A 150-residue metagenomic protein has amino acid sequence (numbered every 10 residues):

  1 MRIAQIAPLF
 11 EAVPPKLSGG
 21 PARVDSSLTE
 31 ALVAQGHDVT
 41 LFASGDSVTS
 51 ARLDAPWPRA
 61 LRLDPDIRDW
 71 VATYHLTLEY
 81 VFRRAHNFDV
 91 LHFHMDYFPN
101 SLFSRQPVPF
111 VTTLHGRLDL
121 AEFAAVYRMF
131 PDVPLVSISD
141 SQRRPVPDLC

Functional and structural regions predicted by a protein language model:
M1-C150: Catalytic cores of nucleotide-sugar-dependent glycosyltransferases that transfer UDP/GDP/TDP-activated
